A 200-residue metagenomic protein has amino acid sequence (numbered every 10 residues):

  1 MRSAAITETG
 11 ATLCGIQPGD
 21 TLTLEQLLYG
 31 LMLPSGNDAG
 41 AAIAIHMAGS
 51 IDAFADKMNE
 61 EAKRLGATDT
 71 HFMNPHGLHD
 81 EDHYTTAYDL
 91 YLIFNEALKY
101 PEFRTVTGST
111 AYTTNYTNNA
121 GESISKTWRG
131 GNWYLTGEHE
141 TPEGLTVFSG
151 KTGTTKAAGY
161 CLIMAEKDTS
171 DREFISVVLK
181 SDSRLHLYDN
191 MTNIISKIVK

Functional and structural regions predicted by a protein language model:
M1-A5, S35, G66: Short, small-residue-rich loop/turn micro-motifs
M1-T9, T113-T114: Acidic helix-start/capping segments at beta-turn-to-alpha-helix junctions
R2-A4, G30, H46, E61 (+1 more regions): Short acidic/histidine-centered micro-motifs embedded in hydrophobic/aromatic stretches that mark compact functional
I6-A41, E122-E140: Conserved catalytic neighborhood of penicillin-recognizing serine enzymes
G15-I16, H46-M47, D82: A generic structural signal for short
L27-A48, F54-M58, L90-I93: Alpha-helical scaffold elements that line and support the substrate/ligand-binding pocket of soluble hydrolases
G49-K200: Penicillin-recognizing serine hydrolase domain
